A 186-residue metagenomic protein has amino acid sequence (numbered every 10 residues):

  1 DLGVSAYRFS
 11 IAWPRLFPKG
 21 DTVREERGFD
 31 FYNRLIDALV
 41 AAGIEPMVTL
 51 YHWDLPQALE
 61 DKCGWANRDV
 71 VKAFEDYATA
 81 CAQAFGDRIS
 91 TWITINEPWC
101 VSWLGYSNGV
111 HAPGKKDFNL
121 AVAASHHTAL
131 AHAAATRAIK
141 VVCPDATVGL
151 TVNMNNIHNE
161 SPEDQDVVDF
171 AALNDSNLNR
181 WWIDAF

Functional and structural regions predicted by a protein language model:
D1-S5, L16-F186: Non-catalytic scaffold segments within catalytic domains of secreted glycoside hydrolases
